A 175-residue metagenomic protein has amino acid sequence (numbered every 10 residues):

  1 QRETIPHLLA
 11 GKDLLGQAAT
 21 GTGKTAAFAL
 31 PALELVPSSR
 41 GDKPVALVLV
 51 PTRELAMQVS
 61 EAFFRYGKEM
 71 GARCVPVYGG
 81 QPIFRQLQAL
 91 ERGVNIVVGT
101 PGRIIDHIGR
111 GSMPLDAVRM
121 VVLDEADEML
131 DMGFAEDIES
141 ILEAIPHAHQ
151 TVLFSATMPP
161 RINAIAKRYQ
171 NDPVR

Functional and structural regions predicted by a protein language model:
Q1-Q17: Conserved pre-motif I regulatory segment
L9, P37, G41, E91 (+2 more regions): Short conserved AdoMet
K12-L30: Walker A/P-loop
L15-Q17, L47, V152: Short hydrophobic/aromatic beta-strand immediately N-terminal to the Walker A/P-loop
T20-T22, T52, T100, S155: Conserved phosphate-coupling serine/threonine residues in phosphotransfer and NTP-handling enzymes
G21-T22, G102-I104, D127-E128: Short glycine-rich anion-binding loops that position phosphate/pyrophosphate groups of nucleotides and phosphorylated
G41-G109, A117-M120, N163-K167, R175: Conserved nucleic-acid-binding Ia/Ib motif block in the N-terminal RecA-like helicase ATPase lobe
P114-L123, D127-R175: Post-DEXD/H (motif II) to motif III coupling segment of the RecA-like Helicase ATP-binding lobe
